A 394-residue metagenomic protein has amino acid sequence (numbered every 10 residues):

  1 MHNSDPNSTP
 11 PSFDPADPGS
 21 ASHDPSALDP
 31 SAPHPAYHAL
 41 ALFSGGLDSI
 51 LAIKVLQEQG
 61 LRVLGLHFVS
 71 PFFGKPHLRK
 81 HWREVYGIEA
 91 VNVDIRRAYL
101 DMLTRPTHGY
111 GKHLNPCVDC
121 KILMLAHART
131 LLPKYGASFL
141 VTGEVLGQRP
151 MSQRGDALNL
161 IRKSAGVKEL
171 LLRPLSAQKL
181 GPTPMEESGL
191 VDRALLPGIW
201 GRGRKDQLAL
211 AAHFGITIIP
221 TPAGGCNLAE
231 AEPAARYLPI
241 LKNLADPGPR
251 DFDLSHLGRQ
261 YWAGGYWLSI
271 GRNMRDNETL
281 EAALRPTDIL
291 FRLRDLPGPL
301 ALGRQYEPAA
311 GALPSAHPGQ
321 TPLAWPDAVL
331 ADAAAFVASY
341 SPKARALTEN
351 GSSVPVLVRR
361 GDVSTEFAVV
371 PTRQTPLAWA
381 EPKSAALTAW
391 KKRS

Functional and structural regions predicted by a protein language model:
H2-H213, D362-E366, P371-S394: ATP-dependent adenylation/nucleotidyltransferase module used to activate substrates
L170-V354, R360-R393: AMP-forming adenylation/ATP pyrophosphatase catalytic core
